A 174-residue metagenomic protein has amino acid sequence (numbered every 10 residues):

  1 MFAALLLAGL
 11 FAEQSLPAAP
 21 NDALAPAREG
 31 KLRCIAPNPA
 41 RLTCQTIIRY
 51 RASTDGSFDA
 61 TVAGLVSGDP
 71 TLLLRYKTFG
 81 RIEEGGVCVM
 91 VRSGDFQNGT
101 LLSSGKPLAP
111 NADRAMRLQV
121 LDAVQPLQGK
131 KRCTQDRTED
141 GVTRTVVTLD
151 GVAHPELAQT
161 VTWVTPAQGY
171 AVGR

Functional and structural regions predicted by a protein language model:
M1-F11: Sec-dependent N-terminal signal peptides
Q14-M90, G94-T100, V172-R174: N-terminal secretory signal peptides
L24-L32, A112-M116, V161: Generic hydrophobic, helix-prone segments enriched in Leu/Val/Ile
D69-L74, N98-A109, P155-T160: A short, polar/proline- and glycine-enriched secondary-structure boundary/capping micro-motif
T78, G141, V146-R174: Edge beta-strand at a domain terminus
D95-G129: Mixed-charge, low-complexity intrinsically disordered segments
A123-T143, T148-V152: Long, low-complexity intrinsically disordered regions
